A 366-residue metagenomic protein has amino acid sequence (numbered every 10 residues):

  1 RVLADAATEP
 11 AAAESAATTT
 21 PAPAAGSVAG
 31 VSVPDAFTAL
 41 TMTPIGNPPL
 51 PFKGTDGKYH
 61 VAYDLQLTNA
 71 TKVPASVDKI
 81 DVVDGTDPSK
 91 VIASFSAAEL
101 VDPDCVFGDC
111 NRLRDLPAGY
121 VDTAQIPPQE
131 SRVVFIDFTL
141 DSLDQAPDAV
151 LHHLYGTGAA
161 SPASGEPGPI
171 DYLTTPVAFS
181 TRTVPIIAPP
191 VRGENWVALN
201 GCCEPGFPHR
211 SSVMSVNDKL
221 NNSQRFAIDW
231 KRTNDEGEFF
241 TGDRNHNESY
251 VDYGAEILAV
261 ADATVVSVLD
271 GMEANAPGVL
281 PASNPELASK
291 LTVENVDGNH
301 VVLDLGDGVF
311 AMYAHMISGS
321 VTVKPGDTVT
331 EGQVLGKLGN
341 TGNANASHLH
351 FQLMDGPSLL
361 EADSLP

Functional and structural regions predicted by a protein language model:
E14-P21: Extracellular mucin-like PTS domains
P23-G30, T38-P44, P48, K58 (+2 more regions): Polar/charged, compositionally biased leader and regulatory segments
G57-A70: Short beta-strand elements of extracellular/lumenal beta-sandwich folds
L67-P74, D84: Asparagine-centered strand-capping/turn motif at beta-strand->loop junctions
T181-L199, F207-S211, T241, N284-L291 (+3 more regions): Acidic, glycine-rich catalytic/binding loops that coordinate metals and/or anionic ligands
V251-D252, D262-I317: Zn2+-dependent peptidoglycan hydrolase active-site motif and core
L258, L305, V309-G332: Short histidine-centered loop motifs in beta-beta connectors
A263-V265, G326-L338: A structural signal for short beta-strand/turn segments enriched in small hydrophobics and glycine
